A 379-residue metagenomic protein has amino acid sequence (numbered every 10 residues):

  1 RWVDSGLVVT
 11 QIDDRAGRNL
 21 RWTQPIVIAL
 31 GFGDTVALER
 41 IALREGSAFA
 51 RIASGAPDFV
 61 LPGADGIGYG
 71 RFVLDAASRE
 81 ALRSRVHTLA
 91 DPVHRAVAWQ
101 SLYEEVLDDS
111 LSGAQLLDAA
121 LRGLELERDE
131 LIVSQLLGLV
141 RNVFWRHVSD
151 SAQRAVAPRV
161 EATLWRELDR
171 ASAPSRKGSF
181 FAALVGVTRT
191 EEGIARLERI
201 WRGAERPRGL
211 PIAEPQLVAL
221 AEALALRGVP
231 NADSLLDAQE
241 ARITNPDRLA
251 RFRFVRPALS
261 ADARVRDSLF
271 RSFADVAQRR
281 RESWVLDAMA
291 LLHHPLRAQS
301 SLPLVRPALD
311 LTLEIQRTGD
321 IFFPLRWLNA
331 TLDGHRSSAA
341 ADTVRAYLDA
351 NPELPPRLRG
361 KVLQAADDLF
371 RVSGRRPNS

Functional and structural regions predicted by a protein language model:
R1-G17: Surface beta-strand/loop "capping" patches
V3, G17-R21, A29-R40, A48-S379: Long, ordered, helix-rich scaffold segments
P25: Surface-exposed, glycine/proline- and aromatic-rich loop segments on solvent-exposed faces across compartments
L43: Short, surface-exposed loop motifs enriched in S/T, G, D/E and P with embedded aromatic residues
